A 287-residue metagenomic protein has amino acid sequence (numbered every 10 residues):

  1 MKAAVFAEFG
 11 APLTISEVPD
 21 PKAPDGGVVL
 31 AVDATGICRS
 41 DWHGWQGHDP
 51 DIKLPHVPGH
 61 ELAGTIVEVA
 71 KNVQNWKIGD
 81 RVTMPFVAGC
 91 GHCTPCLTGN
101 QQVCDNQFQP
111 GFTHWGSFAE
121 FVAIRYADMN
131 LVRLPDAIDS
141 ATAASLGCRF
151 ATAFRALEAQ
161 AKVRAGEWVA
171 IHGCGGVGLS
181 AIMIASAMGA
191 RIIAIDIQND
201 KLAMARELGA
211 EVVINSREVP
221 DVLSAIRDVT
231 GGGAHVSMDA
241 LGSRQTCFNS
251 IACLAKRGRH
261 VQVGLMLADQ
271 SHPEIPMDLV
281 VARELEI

Functional and structural regions predicted by a protein language model:
K2, T14-P19, A31, A63-T65 (+1 more regions): Residues located in well-ordered beta-strands
P21-T35, H48-C96, P135-I138: Glycine-rich beta-strand-centered segment in the early N-terminal region that forms part of a ligand/cofactor-binding
R81, D136-V219, S224, V281: Mid-domain Rossmann-like dinucleotide-binding core that forms the NAD(H)/NADP(H) cofactor-binding site
T83, H235-M238: N-terminal Rossmann-like NAD(P) cofactor-binding module of classical short-chain dehydrogenase/reductase
C90-H172: NAD(P)H dinucleotide-binding glycine-rich loop of Rossmann-like/cofactor-binding domains, especially the beta1-alpha1
R244-I287: Glycine-rich phosphate-binding loop and adjacent beta-alpha segment of Rossmann(oid) nucleotide-cofactor-binding
